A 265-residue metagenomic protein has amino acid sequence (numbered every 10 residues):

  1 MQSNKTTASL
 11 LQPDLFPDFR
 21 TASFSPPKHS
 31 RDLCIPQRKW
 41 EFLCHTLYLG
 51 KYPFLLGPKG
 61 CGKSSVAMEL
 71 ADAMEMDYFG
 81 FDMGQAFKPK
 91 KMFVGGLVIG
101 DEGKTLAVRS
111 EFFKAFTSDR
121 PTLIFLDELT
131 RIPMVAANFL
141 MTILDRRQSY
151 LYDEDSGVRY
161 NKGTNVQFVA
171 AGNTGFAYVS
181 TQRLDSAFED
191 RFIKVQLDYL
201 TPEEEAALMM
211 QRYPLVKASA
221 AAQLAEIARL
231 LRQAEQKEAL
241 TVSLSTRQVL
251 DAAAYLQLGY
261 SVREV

Functional and structural regions predicted by a protein language model:
M1-V265: C-terminal regulatory/interaction module of P-loop NTP-utilizing enzymes
